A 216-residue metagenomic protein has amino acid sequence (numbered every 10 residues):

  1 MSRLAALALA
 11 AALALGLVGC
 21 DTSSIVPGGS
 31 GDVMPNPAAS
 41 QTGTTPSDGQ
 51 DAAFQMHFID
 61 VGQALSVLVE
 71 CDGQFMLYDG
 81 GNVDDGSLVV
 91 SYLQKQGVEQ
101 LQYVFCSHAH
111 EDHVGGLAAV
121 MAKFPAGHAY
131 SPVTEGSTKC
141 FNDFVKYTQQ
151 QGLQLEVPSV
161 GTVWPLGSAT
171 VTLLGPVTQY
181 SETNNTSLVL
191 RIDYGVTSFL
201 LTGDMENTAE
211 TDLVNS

Functional and structural regions predicted by a protein language model:
S2-S23: Sec-dependent N-terminal signal peptides of Gram-positive bacterial secreted proteins and lipoproteins
L17-S216: Non-globular, low-confidence helical/coil segments that flank catalytic cores
